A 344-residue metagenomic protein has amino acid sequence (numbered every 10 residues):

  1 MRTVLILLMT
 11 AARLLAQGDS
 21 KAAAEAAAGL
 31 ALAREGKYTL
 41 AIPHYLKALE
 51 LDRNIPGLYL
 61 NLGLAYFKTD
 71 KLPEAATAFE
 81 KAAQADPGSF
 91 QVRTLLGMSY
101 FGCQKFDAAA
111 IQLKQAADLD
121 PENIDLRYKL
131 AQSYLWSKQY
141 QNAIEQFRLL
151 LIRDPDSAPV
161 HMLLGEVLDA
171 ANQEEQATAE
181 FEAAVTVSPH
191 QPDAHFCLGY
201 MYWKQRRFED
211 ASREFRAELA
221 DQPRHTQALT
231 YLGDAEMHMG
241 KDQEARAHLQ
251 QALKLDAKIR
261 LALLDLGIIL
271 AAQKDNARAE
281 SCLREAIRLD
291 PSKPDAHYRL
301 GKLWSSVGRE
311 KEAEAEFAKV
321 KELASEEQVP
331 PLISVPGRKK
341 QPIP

Functional and structural regions predicted by a protein language model:
L14-E50, P56-G57, N61, K68-D70 (+1 more regions): N-terminal leader/linker segments that initiate helical-solenoid repeat arrays
D19-A23, Y298-P344: Terminal, low-structured helical/coil segments at or just beyond the last alpha-helical repeat
K21-A22, P56-G57, F90-Q91, I124-D125 (+6 more regions): Helix-start (N-cap) detector for alpha-helical repeat units in TPR-like alpha-solenoids, especially tetratricopeptide
E35-K47, K68-K81, G102-Q115, W136-L149 (+7 more regions): Structural signature of tandem alpha-helical TPR/SEL1-like repeats, specifically the intra-repeat loop/turn
L51, A85, L119, R153-D154 (+5 more regions): Structural marker of alpha-solenoid helical repeat scaffolds
Y200, R216, Q227-T230, D234-K274: Alpha-helical adaptor scaffolds
